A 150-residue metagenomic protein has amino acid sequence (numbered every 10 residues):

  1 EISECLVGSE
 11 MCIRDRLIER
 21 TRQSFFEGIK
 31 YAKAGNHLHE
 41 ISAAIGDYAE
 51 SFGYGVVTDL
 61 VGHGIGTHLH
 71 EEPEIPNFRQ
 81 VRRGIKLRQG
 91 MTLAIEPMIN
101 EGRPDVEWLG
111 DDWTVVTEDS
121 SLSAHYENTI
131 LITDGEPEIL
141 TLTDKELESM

Functional and structural regions predicted by a protein language model:
E1-G8, C12-I13: Single conserved hydrophobic/aromatic residue that forms the stacking wall/gate of nucleotide- or nucleobase-binding
G8, R22, G62, T92: ATP/adenylate-binding site constellation spanning eukaryotic-like Ser/Thr protein kinases, ABC-transporter
S9-E10, R79-M150: Charged, cofactor-coupling segments
R16-L17, E118: Short alpha-helix boundary/capping segments
L17-F26: Residues forming anionic-ligand binding surfaces in small-molecule and nucleic-acid pockets of primarily soluble enzymes
A32-H70, I85-M91, G102-V106, G135 (+1 more regions): Active-site cores enriched in adjacent His and Asp/Glu residues with nearby glycine-rich loops that coordinate divalent
H70-R79: Short, structured beta-strand/loop micro-motifs enriched in basic residues and often containing a Trp
